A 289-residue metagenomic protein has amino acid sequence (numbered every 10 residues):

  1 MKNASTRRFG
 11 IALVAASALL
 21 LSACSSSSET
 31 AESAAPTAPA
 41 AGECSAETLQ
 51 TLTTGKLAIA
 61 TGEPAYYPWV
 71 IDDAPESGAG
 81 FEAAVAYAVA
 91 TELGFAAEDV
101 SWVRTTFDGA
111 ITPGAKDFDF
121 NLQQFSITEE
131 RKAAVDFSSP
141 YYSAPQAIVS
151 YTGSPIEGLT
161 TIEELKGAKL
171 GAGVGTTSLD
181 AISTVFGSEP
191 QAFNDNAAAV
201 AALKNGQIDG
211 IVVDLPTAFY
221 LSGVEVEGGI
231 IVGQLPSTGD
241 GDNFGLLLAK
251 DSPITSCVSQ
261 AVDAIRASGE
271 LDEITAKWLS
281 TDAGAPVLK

Functional and structural regions predicted by a protein language model:
A18-A23: C-terminal motif of bacterial Sec signal peptides marking the signal peptidase cleavage site
C24-A34: Bacterial lipoprotein signal-peptidase II cleavage site
P39-N121: Extracytoplasmic small-molecule ligand-binding "clamshell" domains of the periplasmic binding protein/Venus flytrap
A40, E47, S178-P190, V262-K289: Ligand-binding clefts/hinges and TM-proximal coupling segments of bilobed small-molecule sensing domains
T48-L49, D73, K132-A144, I231-V232 (+1 more regions): A structural signal for short loop-to-beta-strand junctions that line the ligand-binding cleft of periplasmic/secreted
E63, S143-S150, P216-F219, G223-D263 (+1 more regions): Periplasmic-binding protein-like
G78-E92, S126, P145-N196, V200 (+2 more regions): Bilobed "Venus flytrap"/periplasmic-binding protein-like clamshell domains and structurally analogous long
E98-E164: Acidic, polar ligand-binding/catalytic clefts
